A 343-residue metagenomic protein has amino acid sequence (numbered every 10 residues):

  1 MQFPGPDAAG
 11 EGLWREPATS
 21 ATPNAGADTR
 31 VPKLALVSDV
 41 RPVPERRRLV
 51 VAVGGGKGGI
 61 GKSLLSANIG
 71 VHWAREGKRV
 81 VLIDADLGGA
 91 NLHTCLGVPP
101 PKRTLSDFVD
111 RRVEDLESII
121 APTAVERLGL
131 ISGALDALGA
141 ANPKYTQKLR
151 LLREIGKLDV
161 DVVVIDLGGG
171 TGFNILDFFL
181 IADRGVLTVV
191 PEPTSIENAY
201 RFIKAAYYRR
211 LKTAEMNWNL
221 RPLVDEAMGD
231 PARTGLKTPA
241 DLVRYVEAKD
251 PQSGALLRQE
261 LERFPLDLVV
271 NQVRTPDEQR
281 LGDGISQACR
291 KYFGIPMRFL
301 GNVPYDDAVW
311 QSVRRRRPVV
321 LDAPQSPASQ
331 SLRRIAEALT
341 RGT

Functional and structural regions predicted by a protein language model:
M1-G59, N68, H72-R79, E114-S118: Extreme N-terminal, non-catalytic leader segments that precede Walker-type/kinase nucleotide-binding cores
K62: Conserved lysine of the Walker
L65: Hydrophobic positions on the alpha1 helix immediately C-terminal to the Walker A/P-loop
L82-D161, N217, G229-K237, E247-P251 (+3 more regions): P-loop/Walker-type NTP enzyme "switch/lid" segment
L87-G89, L135-L138, G170, E192-S195 (+2 more regions): Conserved nucleotide-binding/hydrolysis micro-motifs of P-loop NTPases
G156-N174: Glycine-rich phosphate-binding loop used to anchor ATP phosphates in small-molecule kinases, encompassing both
G168-R298: Conserved catalytic-core segment of NTP-binding enzymes
R263, V270-Q272, R290-V319, L332: Beta-strand-loop-alpha "switch" segments that mediate conformational coupling across diverse proteins
